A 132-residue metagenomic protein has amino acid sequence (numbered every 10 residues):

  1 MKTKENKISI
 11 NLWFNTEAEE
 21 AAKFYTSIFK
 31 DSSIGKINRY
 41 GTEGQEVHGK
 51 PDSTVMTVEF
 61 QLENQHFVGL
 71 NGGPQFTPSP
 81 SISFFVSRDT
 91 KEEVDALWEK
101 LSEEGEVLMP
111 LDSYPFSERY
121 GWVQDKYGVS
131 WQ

Functional and structural regions predicted by a protein language model:
M1-I8, G35-K36, Q61, V68-T77 (+1 more regions): Vicinal oxygen chelate
N6-K7, T42, I82-S83: A short, structure-level motif marking secondary-structure boundaries and short turns
L12-N64: Core segments of cupin and vicinal oxygen chelate
V55, S79-S81: Short, solvent-exposed loop/turn segments at the edges of secondary structure
